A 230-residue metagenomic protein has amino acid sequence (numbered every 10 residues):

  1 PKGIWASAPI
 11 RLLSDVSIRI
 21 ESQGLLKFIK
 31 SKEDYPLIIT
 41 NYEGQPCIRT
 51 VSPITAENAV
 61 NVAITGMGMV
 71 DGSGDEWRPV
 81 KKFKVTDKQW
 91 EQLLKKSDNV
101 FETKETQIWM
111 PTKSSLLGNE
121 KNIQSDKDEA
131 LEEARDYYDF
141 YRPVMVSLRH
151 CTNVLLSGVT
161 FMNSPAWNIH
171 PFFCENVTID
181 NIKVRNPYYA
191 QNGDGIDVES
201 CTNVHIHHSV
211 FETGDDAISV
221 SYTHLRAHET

Functional and structural regions predicted by a protein language model:
P1-Y42, C47-T50, T55, G68-V70 (+1 more regions): N-terminal extracellular ligand-recognition/capping segment immediately after the signal peptide
W5-A8, I29-S31, T50, S73-E76 (+4 more regions): Short glycine/acidic-rich loop motifs that flank beta-strands on beta-rich extracellular proteins
P9, D15-S17, Q23-L25, N61 (+5 more regions): Detector for repetitive beta-architecture
R11, R19, A63, M145 (+5 more regions): Structured core elements
L13, E21, I29, E57 (+12 more regions): Feature marks extracellular polysaccharide-active and adherence modules
S52, R78-H170: Right-handed parallel beta-helix
R142, H150, F173, N192 (+1 more regions): Exposed loop/turn and edge beta-strand positions of beta-sandwich/beta-sheet ligand-binding modules
T223-T230: Conserved small/polar residues in nucleotide/adenosyl-binding loops
